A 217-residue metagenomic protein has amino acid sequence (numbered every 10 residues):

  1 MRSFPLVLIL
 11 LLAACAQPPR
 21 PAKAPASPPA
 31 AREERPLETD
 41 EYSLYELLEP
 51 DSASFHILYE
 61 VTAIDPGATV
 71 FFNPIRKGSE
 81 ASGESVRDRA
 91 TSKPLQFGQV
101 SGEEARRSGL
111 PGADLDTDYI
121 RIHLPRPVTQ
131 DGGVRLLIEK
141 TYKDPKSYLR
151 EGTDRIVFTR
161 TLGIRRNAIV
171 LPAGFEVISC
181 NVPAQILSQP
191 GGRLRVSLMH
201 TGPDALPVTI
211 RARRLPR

Functional and structural regions predicted by a protein language model:
R2-I9: Sec-dependent signal peptide recognition, specifically the positively charged N-region followed immediately by
L12-A14: C-terminal motif of bacterial Sec signal peptides marking the signal peptidase cleavage site
A16-P18: Bacterial signal peptide processing site
P21-N73: Early extracytoplasmic/domain-onset interaction patches
A22-A26, A68-R107, T159-P183: Solvent-exposed beta-hairpin/edge-strand motifs
P25-R32, L44-E46, G152-R217: Intrinsically disordered, low-complexity linkers and stems that provide flexible hinges in membrane-associated
E49, A53, Y59-G67, R76-G78 (+3 more regions): Beta-strand elements of well-folded, non-transmembrane domains
S82-V86, A90-I156, Q189-R217: A surface-exposed beta-strand-loop module
